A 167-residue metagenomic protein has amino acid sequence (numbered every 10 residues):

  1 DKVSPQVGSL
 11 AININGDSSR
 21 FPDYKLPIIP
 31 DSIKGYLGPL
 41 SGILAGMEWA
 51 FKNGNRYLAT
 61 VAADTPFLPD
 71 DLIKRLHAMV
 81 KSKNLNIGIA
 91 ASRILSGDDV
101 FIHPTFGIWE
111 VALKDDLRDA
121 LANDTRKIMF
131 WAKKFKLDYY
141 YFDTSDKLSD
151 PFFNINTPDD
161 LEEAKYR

Functional and structural regions predicted by a protein language model:
D1-I128, K133-P151, K165-Y166: Nucleotide and nucleotide-moiety/phosphate-recognizing core
D160-E162: Catalytic donor/gating beta->alpha subdomain of glycosyltransferases that bind UDP-sugars
